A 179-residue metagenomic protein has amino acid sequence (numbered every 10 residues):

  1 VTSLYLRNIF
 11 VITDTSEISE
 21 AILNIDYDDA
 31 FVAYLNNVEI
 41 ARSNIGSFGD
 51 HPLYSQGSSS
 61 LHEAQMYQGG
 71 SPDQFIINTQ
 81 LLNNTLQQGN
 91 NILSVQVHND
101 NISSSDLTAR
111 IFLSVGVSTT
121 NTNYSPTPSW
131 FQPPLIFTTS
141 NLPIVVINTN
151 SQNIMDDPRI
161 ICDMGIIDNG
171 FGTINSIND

Functional and structural regions predicted by a protein language model:
V1-T13, D73-I76: Short beta-strands within extracellular/lumenal beta-sheet-rich domains
F10, S16-N37, L93: Aromatic-lined ligand-binding clefts that engage carbohydrates, nucleic acids, or primary amines
D14-S16, D28, V38-I40, I45-F48 (+2 more regions): Acidic glycine-/aspartate-rich tracts in secreted/extracellular proteins
S16, D26, T85-Q88, F137-N141 (+1 more regions): Extracellular/periplasmic catalytic domains that process cell-envelope and extracellular macromolecules
D29-S43, G172-D179: Carboxylate/His-rich catalytic cores and anion/metal-binding grooves
G46, G57-P134: An acidic-aromatic loop/edge-strand motif
H51, S55-Q56: Acidic/polar low-complexity surface segments
L107-D179: Phosphate-handling architecture centered on phosphoinositide signaling
